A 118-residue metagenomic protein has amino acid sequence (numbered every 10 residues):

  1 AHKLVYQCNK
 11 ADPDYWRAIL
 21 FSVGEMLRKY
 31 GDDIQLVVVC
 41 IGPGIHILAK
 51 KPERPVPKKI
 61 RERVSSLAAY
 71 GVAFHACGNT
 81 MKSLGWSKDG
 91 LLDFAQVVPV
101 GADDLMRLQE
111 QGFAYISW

Functional and structural regions predicted by a protein language model:
A1-W118: Secreted/extracellular ectodomain signature
